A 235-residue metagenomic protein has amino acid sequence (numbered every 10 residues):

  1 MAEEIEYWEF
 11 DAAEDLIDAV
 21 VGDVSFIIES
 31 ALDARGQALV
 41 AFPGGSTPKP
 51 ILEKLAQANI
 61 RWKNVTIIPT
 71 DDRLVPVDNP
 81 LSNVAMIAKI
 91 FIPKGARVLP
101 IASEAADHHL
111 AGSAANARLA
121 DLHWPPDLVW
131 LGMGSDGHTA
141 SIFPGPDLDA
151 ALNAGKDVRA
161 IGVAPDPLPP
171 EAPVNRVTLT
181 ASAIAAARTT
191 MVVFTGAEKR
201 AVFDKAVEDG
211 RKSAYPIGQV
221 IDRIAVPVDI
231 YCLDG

Functional and structural regions predicted by a protein language model:
M1-V40: N-terminal glycine-/serine-/threonine-rich phosphate-binding loop
A2-E4, K63-W130: Ligand-binding beta-strand-loop-alpha-helix segment within the catalytic cores of soluble metabolic enzymes
E29-Q57: Glycine-rich N-terminal segment of FAD-binding domains in flavoprotein oxidoreductases, spanning the beta-loop-helix
F42-T47, L131-S135, T195: Glycine-rich beta-strand-to-loop/alpha-helix junction loops that act as flexible
K54-W62, A85-K89, P144-A154, E208-D209: A glycine- and small-aliphatic-rich helix-loop capping segment at beta-alpha/alpha-beta transitions that lines
A58-T66, L152-A154, S182-A187, I221-A225: Short, conserved loop/helix-junction motifs that constitute active-site signature segments in enzyme catalytic cores
S135-S182: Class I SAM-dependent methyltransferase SAM-binding "motif I" and its flanking Rossmann-like core
T180-S182, A186-G235: ATP/nucleoside-binding phosphotransfer catalytic cores, i.e., glycine-rich phosphate-binding loops
